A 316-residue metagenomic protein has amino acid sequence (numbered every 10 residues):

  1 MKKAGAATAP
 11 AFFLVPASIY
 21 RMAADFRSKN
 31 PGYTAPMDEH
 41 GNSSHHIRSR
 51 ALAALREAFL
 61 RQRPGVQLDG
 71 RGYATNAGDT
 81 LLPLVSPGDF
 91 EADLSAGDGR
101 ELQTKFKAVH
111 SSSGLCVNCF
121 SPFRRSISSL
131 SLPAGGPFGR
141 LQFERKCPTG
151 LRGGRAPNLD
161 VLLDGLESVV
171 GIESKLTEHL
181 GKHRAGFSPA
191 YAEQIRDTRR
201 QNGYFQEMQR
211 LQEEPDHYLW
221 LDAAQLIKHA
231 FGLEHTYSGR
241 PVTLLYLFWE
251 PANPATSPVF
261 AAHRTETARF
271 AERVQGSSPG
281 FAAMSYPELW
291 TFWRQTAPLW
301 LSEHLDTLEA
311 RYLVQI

Functional and structural regions predicted by a protein language model:
M1-A6, P10-I19, A23-C147, I316: Nuclease-adjacent, charged terminal/linker segments that flank catalytic cores
Q103-S111, T149-G153, D160, A192 (+3 more regions): Conserved aromatic-histidine-acidic binding/catalytic patches
H110, G114, N118, G153-P157 (+3 more regions): Short, well-structured alpha-helical interface segments that form or flank functional binding sites
G139-L166, S174, Y218: Active-site metal-binding core of divalent-cation-utilizing nuclease and nuclease-like domains
L162-G171, E234-R240: Active-site beta-strand-loop-beta-strand hairpin of nuclease catalytic cores that positions key catalytic residues
S174-Y191, P251: Short beta-strand-loop-alpha-helix junction that forms the active-site gateway of nucleic-acid-processing nucleases
A185-L244: Acidic, metal/cofactor-coordinating or nucleic-acid-engaging core segments within structured domains
I227-I316: Non-catalytic C-terminal interaction segments of nucleic acid-processing enzymes
